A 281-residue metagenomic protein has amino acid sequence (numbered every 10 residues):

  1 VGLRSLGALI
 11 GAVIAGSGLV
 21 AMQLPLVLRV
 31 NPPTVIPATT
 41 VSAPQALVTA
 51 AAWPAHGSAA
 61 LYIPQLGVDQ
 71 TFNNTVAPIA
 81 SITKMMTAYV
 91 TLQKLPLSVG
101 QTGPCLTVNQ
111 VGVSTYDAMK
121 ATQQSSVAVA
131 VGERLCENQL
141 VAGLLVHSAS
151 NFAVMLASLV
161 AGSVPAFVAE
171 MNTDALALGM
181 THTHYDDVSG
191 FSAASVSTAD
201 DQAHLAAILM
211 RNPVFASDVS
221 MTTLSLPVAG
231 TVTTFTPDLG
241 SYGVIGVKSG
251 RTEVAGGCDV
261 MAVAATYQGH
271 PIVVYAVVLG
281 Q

Functional and structural regions predicted by a protein language model:
G2-V68, S163-Q281: Penicillin-recognizing serine hydrolase domain
I63-Q65, T83, Q110-G112, V131-E133 (+5 more regions): A mature extracytoplasmic/lumenal domain signature
V68-T71, T115-D117: Short, solvent-exposed loop/turn elements at domain surfaces
Q70-P78, Q124-V131, Q139-G143, V154-G162 (+3 more regions): Second-shell loop/turn segments in exported
P78-L106, Q202: Active-site SXXK
Y89-L97, S158-A161, A207-I208: Short glycine/serine- and small hydrophobic-enriched flexible loop segments
Q93-G112, P213-M221: Short, well-structured active-site flanking segments
V113-A153, T231-V247, R251: Conserved catalytic neighborhood of penicillin-recognizing serine enzymes
